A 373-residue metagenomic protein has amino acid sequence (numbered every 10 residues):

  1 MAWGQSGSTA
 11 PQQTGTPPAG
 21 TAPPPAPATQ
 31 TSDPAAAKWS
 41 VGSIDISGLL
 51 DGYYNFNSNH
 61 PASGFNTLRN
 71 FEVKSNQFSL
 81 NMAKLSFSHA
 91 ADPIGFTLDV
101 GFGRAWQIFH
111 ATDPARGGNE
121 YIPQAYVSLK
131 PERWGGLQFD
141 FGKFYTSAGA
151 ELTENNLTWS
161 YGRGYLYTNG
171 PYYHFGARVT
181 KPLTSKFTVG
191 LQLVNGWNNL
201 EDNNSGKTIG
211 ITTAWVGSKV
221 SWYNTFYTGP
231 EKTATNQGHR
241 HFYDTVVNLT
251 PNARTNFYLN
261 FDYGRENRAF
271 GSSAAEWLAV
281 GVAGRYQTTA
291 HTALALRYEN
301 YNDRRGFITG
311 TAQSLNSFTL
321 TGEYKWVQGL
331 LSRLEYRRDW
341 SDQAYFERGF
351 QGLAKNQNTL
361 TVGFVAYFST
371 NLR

Functional and structural regions predicted by a protein language model:
M1-T67, G363, F368, R373: N-terminal periplasmic/intermembrane-space "pro-region" immediately following the signal or transit peptide
S32-N198, S205-K207, A214-S221, A283-Y286 (+2 more regions): Outer membrane beta-barrel
N55-N59, A105-T112, T146-A150, S160-L166 (+7 more regions): Sequence/structural signature of outer-membrane beta-barrel proteins
E72-Q77, D113-N119, L166-N169, L200-G206 (+4 more regions): Replace "Gram-negative outer membrane beta-barrel proteins" with "bacterial and organellar outer membrane beta-barrel
E132, T184, T250-N252, T289 (+1 more regions): Residue-level recognition of beta-strand termini and adjacent short loop/turns
I211-F318: Detector for outer-membrane/organellar transmembrane beta-barrel domains, recognizing the amphipathic beta-strand
T321, G329-L330, S341-D342: Long, ordered, amphipathic alpha-helical scaffolds
Y324-W326, L331-Y336, A354-R373: Outer-membrane beta-barrel "beta-signal"
